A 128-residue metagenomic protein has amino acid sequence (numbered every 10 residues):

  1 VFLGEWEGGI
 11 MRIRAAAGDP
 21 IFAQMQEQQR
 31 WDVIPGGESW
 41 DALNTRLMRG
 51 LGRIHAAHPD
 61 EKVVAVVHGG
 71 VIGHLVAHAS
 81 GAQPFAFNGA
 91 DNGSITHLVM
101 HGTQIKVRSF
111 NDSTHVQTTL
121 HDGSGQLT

Functional and structural regions predicted by a protein language model:
V1-I13, A56-E61, A77-T128: Acidic, low-complexity terminal tails and accessory targeting/binding regions of phosphate-metabolizing enzymes
R12-D19, H74: Short, positively charged
A15, W40-M48: Amphipathic, non-transmembrane alpha-helical scaffold segments
D19, G69-G70, N92: Alpha-helix N-cap/helix-start capping motif
P20-A42: Short glycine/proline- and acidic residue-enriched helix-loop micro-motifs that form flexible lids or anion-recognition
R49-A57: A generic secondary-structure signal
E61-G69: Generic beta-sheet signal
G70-A77: Catalytic DNA-binding helix-loop module of base-excision-repair DNA glycosylases/AP lyases
